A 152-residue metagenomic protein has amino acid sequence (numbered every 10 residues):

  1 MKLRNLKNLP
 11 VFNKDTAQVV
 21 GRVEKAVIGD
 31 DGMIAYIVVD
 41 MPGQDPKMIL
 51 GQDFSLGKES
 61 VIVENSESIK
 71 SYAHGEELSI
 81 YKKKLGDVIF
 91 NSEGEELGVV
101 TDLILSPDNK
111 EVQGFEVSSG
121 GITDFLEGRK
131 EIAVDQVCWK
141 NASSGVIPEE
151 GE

Functional and structural regions predicted by a protein language model:
M1-E152: Peripheral interaction segments used for macromolecular assembly
